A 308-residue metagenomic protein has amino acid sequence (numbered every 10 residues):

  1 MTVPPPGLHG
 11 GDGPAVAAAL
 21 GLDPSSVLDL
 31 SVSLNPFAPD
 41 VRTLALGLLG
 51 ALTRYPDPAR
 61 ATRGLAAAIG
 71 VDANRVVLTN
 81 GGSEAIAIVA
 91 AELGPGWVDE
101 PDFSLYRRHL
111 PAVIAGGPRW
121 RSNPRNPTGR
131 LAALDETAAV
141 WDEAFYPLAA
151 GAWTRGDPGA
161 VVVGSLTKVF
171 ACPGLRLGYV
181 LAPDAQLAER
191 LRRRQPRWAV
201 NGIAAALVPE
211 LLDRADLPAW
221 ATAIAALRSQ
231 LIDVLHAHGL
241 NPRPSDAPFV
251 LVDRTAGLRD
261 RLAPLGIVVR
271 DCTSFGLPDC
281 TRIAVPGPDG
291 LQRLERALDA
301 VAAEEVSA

Functional and structural regions predicted by a protein language model:
M1-P56, A67: N-terminal "arm"/small-domain region of PLP-dependent enzymes with the aminotransferase-like
D40-R42, A256-L262, D289-L294: Short, conserved charged micro-motifs
A59, A73-G96: Conserved beta-loop-alpha segment that forms the PLP phosphate-binding cup at the N-terminus of a helix
A90-P111: Conserved PLP-anchoring active-site segment centered on the Schiff-base-forming lysine
S104-R107, P111-A149, R155, E305: Active-site phosphate-binding strand-loop segment of PLP-dependent enzymes
V163-L235, L240-P242: PLP-dependent aminotransferase class I/II
A225, D233-L265, D271, T281: Conserved PLP-binding catalytic core of the aspartate aminotransferase-like
P264-L265, F275-A308: PLP-dependent enzyme catalytic core of the Aspartate aminotransferase-like
